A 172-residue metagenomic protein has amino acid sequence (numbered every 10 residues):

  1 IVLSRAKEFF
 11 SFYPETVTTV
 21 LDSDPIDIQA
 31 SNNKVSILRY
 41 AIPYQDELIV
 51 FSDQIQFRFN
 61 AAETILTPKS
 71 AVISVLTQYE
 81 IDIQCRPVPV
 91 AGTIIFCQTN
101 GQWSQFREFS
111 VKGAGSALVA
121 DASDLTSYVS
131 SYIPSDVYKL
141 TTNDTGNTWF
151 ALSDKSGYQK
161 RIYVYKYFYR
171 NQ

Functional and structural regions predicted by a protein language model:
I1-D24, F59-P68: Beta-propeller domains
Q29-Q172: Beta-sheet-dominated scaffold domains
